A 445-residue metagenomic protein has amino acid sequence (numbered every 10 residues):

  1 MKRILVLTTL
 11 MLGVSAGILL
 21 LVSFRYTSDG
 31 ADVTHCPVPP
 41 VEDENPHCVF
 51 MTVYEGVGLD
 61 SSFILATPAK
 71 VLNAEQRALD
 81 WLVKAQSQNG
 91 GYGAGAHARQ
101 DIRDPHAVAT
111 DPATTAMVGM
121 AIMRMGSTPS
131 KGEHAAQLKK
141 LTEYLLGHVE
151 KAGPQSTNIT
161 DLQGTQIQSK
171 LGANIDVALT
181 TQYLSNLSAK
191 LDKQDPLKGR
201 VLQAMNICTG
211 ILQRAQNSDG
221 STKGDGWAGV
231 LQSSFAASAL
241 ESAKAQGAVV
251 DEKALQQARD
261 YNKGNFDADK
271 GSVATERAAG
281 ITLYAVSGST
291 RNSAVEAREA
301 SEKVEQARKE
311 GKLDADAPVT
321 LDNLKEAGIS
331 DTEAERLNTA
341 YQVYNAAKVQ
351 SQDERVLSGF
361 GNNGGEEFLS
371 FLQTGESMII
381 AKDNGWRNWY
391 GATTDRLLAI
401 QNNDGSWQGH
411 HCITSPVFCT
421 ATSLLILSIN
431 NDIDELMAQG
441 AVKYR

Functional and structural regions predicted by a protein language model:
M1-G13: N-terminal Sec-pathway targeting helices
L12-S23: Hydrophobic alpha-helical membrane-insertion segments, chiefly the h-region of N-terminal signal peptides
L21-R445: Preference for long, amphipathic alpha-helical scaffolds in soluble/luminal domains and all-alpha bundles
